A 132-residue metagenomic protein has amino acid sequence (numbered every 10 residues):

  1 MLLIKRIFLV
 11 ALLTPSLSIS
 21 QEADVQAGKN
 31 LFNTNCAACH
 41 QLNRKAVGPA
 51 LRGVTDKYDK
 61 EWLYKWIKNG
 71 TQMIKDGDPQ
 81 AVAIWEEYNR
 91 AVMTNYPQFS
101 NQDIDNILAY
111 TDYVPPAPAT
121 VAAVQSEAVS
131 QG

Functional and structural regions predicted by a protein language model:
L2, L9-S20: Hydrophobic h-region of N-terminal signal peptides that target proteins for export in Gram-negative bacteria
T14, N69-M73, V114-A117: Phosphate/oxyanion-binding loops and surfaces in catalytic or ligand/nucleic-acid-binding neighborhoods
P15-L31, V47, V121-G132: Electrostatic cytochrome c docking/interface patches
Q21, A46, V54, V82 (+2 more regions): Soluble N-terminal domains of membrane-associated systems
V25, K29-N30, Q41-M73, Q80-V82 (+1 more regions): Gly/Gly-Pro-rich "capping" loops immediately C-terminal to redox-active cysteine motifs in periplasmic/lumenal
A38: Short, cysteine/histidine-rich loop/knuckle motifs that typically chelate Zn2+
E61-W66, A91-E127: C-terminal capping alpha-helices of c-type cytochrome domains
